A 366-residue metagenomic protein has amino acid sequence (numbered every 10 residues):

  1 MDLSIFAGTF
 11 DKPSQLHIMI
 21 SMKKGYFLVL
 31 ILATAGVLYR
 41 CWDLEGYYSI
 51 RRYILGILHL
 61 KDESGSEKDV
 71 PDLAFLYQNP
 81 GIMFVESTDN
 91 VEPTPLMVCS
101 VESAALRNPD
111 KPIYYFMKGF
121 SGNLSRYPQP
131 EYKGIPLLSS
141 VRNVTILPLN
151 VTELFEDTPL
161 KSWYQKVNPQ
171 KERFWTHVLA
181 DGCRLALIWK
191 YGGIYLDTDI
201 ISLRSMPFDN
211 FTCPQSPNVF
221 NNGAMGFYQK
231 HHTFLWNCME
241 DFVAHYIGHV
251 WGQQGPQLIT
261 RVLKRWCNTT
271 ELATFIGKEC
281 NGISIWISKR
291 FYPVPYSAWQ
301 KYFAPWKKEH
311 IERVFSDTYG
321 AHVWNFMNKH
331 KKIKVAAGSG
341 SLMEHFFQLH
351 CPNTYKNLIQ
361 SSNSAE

Functional and structural regions predicted by a protein language model:
D2-A180, T198-E366: Glycosyltransferase-associated regions of secretory-pathway enzymes, highlighting luminal stem/catalytic domains
D181-Y191: Small-residue hinge/turn detector
G193-Y195: Short aromatic/hydrophobic "clamp" motif used to bind/position activated sugar donors
